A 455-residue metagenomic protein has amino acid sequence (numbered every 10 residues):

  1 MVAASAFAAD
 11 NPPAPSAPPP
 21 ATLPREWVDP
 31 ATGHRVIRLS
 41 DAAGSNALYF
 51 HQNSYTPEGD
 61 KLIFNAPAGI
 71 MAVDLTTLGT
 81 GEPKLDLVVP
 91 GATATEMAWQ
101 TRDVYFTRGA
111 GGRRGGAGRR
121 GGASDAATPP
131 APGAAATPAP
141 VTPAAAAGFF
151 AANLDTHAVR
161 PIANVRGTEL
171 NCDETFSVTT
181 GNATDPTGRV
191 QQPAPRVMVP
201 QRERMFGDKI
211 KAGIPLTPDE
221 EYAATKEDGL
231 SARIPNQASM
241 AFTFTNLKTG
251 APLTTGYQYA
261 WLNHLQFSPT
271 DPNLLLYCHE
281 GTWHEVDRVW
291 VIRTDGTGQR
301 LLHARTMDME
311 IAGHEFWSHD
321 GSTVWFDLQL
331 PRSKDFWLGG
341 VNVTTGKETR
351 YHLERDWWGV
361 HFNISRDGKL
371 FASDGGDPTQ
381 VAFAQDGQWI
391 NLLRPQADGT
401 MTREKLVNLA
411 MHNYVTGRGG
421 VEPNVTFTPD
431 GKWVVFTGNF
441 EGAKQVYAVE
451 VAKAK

Functional and structural regions predicted by a protein language model:
D10-I37, R233-T243: Blade/loop signatures of beta-propeller domains
Q52-K61, T95-R108, T168-N182, Q266-L274 (+3 more regions): Blade-terminus and WD-like Trp-Asp/Gly-His loop motifs, strongest in beta-propeller folds
I63-G69, L75, Y105-G112, P138-P143 (+8 more regions): Beta-strand C-termini and the immediately following turn/loop, strongest in propeller blades
G69-D74, G112-G116, P140-F150, P186-R196 (+5 more regions): Structural motif
G91-A94, A98-G118, G122-A241, T249-A260: Asp-box/WD-like beta-propeller blade repeats and closely related beta-sheet repeat scaffolds
D327, P331-W337, H352-R403: Loop/turn-rich, solvent-exposed surfaces of beta-rich toroidal or solenoidal domains
R350-N363, T400-F427: Conserved blade-ending motifs and adjacent loop-strand segments that build the rim/top face of beta-propeller domains
V421-K455: Blade-level signature of beta-propeller repeat domains, shared across WD40, Kelch, NHL, RCC1 and BNR/Asp-box propellers
